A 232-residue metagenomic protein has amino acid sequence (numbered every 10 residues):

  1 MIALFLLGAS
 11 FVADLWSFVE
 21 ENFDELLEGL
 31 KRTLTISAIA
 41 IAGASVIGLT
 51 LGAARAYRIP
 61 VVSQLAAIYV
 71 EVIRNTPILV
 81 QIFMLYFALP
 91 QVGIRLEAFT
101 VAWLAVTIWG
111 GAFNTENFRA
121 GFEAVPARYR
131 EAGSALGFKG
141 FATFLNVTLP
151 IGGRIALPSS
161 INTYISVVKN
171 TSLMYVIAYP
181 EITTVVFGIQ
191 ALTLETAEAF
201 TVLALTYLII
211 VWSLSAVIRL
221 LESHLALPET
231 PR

Functional and structural regions predicted by a protein language model:
M1-R232: Transmembrane alpha-helices and adjacent helix-loop boundaries
